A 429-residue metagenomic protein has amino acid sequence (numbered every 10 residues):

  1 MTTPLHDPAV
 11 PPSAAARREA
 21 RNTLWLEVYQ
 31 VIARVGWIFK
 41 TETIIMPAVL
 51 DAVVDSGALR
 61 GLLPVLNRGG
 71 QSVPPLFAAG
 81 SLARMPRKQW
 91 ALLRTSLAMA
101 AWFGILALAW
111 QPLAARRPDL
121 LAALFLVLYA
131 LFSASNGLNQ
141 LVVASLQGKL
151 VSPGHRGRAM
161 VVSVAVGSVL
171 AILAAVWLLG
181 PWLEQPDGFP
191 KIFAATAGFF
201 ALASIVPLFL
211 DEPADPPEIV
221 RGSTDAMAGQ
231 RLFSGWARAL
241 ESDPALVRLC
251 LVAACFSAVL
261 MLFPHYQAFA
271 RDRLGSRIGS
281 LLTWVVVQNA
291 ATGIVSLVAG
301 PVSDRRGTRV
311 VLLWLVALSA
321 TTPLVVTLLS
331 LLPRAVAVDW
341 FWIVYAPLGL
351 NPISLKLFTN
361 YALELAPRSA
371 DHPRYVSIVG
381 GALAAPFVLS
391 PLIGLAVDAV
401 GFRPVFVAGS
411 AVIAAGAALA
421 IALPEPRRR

Functional and structural regions predicted by a protein language model:
L5-V73, A245-V285: Helix-loop boundary and gating motifs at the non-cytosolic
H6-A20, A214-L251: Juxtamembrane intracellular "pre-TM" segments in multi-pass secondary transporters
W25-I44, L63-A79, T95-A100, L128-L210 (+3 more regions): Substrate-agnostic recognition of the 12-TM MFS/MFS-like secondary transporter fold
A83-A100, R305-L318: Cytoplasmic membrane-interface "Motif A"-like loop-to-helix N-cap segments of 12-TM Major Facilitator Superfamily
K88-W90, P118-L121, G180-G198, V397-A414: A membrane-interface helix-boundary motif in multi-pass transporters
L97-P118, A317-A335: C-terminal ends and interior cores of transmembrane alpha-helices in multi-pass membrane transporters/permeases
I205-G222, I421-R429: Helix-loop junctions on the cytosolic side of multi-pass membrane transporters, especially the intracellular loop
V310-L355: C-terminal transmembrane helical hairpin of 12-TM major facilitator-type secondary transporters
